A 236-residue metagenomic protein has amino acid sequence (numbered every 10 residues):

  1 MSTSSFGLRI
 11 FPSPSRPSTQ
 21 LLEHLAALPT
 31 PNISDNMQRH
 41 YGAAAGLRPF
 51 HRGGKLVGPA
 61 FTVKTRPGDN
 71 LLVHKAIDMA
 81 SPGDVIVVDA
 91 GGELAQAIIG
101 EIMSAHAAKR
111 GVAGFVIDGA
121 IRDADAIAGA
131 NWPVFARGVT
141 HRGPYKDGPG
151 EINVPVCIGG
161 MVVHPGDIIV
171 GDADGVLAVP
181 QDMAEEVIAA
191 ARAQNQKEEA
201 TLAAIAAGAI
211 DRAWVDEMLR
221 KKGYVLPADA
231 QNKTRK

Functional and structural regions predicted by a protein language model:
M1-P165, V179-K236: Feature captures the catalytic cores and cofactor-binding loops of soluble hydro-lyases/lyases that act on carboxylate
I169: C-terminal binding/interaction regions
D172: Beta-strand-loop-alpha-helix segment that lines the small-molecule cofactor/substrate pocket of alpha/beta enzymes
